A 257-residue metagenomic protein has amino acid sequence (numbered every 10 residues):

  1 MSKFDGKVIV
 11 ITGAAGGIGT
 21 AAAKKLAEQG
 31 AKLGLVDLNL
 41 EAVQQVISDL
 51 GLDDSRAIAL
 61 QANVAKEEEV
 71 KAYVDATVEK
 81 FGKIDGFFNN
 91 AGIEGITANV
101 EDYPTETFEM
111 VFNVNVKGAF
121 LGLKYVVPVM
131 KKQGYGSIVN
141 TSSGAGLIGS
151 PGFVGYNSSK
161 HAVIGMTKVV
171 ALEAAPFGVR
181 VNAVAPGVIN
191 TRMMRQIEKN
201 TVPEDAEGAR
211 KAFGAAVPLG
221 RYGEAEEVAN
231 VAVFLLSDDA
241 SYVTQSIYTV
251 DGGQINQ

Functional and structural regions predicted by a protein language model:
S2-G34: Canonical Rossmann dinucleotide-binding motif of NAD(H)/NADP(H)-dependent dehydrogenases/reductases, specifically
E94-T97, I148, V233, T244-Q257: Short C-terminal tail/terminal secondary-structure segment of NAD(P)H-dependent dehydrogenase/reductase domains
A98-V100, P104-F112, A209, F213: Substrate-binding pocket helix/loop in short-chain dehydrogenase/reductase
L123, S159, T167: Active-site helix of classical SDR
P128, L172-P176, S241: Alpha-helical segment proximal to the catalytic Tyr-Lys
S143: Residue(s) in the substrate-gating loop at a strand-loop-helix junction that position the organic substrate next
A183, D205-D239, V243, G252: C-terminal helical subdomain
